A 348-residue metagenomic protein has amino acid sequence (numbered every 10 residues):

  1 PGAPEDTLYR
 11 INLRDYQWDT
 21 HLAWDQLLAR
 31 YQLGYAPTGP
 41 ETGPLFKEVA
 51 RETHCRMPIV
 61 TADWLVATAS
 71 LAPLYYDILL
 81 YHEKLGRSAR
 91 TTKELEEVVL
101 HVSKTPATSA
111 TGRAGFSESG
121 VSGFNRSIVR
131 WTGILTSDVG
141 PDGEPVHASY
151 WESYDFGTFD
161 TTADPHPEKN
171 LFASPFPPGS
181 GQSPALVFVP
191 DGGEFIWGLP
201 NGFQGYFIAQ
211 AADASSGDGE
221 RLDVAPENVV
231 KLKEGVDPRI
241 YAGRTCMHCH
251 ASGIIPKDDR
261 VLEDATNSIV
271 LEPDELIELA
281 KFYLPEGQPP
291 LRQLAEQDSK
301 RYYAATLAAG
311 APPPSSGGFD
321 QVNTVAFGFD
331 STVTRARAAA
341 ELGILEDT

Functional and structural regions predicted by a protein language model:
P1-H248, I254, A338, G343: Extended surface/linker regions that mediate inter-domain or inter-protein docking in multi-component redox
L199-T348: Primarily the internal scaffold of c-type cytochrome electron-transfer domains, especially repeated/multiheme c-type
